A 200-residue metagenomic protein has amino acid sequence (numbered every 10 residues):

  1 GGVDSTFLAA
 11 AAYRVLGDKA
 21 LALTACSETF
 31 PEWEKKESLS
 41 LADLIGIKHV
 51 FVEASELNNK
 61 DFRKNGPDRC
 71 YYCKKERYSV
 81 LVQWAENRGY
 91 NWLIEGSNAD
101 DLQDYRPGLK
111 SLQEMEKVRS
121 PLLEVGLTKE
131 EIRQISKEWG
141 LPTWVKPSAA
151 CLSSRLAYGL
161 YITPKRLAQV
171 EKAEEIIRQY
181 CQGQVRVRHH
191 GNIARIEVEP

Functional and structural regions predicted by a protein language model:
G1-E138, A194: ATP-dependent adenylation/nucleotidyltransferase module used to activate substrates
E76, L109-P200: AMP-forming adenylation/ATP pyrophosphatase catalytic core
